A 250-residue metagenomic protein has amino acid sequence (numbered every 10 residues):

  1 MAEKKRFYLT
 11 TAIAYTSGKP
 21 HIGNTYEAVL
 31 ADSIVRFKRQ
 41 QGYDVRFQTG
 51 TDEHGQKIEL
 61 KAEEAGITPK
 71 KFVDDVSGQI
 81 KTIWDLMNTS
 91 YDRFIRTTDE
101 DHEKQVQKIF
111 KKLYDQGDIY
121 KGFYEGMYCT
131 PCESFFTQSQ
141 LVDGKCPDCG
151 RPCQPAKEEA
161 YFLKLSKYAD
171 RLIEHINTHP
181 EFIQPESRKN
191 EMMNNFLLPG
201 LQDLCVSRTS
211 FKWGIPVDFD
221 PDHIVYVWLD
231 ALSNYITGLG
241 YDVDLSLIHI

Functional and structural regions predicted by a protein language model:
A2-I119, E133: N-terminal Rossmann-like or analogous alpha/beta NTP/dinucleotide-binding catalytic cores that position adenine
A2-T49, D101-Q105, P155-I248: Structured secondary-structure scaffolds
D32-Q40, A62-K70, G126-C132, C146-P152 (+1 more regions): Short, mixed-charge, low-aromatic patches
I58, A62, F136, C146 (+2 more regions): Short clusters of hydrophobic/aromatic residues that line enzyme substrate/ligand-binding pockets
E64, F110, S139-Q140, L198: Alpha-helix boundary/capping detector
M87-R96, Y114-M127, S139-Q140, Q154-A156 (+2 more regions): Short secondary-structure capping/junction motifs at helix and strand boundaries
D118-A169: Cys/His-rich short segments
